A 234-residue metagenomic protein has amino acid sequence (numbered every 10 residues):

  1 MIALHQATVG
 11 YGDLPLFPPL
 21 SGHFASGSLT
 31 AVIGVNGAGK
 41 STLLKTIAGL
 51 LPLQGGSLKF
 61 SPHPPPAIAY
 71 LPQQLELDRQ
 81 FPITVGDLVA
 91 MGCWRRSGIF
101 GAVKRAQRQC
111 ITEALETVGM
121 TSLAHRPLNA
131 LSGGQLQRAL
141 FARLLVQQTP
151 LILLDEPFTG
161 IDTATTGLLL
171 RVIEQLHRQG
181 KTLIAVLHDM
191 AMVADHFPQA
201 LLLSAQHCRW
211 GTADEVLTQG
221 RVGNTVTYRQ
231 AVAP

Functional and structural regions predicted by a protein language model:
A48: Helix-to-loop junction immediately C-terminal to a conserved catalytic motif
R105-L123: Conserved ABC ATPase "signature" region
P127-L131, Q135: Conserved ABC ATPase signature
I152-E156: Catalytic Walker B motif of ABC-type/P-loop ATPase nucleotide-binding domains
T163-T165: Helix N-cap at the start of a conserved alpha-helix in ABC-type nucleotide-binding domains
L187-H188: H-loop/switch region of ABC-family ATPase nucleotide-binding domains
Q199-A213: H-loop (His-switch) and adjacent beta-strand-loop-beta switch element of ABC-type ATPase nucleotide-binding domains
